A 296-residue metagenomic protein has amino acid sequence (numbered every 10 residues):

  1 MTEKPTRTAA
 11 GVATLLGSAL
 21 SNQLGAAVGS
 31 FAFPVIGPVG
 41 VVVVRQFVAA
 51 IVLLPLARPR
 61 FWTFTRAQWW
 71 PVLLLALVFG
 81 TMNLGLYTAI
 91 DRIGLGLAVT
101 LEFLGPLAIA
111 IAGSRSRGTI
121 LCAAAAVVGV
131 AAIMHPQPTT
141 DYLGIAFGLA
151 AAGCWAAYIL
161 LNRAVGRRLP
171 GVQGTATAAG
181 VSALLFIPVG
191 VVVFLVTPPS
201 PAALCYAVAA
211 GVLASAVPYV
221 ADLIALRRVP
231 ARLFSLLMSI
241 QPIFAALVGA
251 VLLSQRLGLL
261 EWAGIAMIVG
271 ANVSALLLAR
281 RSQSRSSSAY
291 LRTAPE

Functional and structural regions predicted by a protein language model:
M1-G17, A49-L74, R115-I120, P138-T139 (+4 more regions): Membrane-interface interhelical linkers
M1-G40, L77, T81-G85, V128-A131 (+3 more regions): Glycine-/small-residue-enriched transmembrane alpha-helix faces in small-molecule transporters and effluxers
T2, S239-E296: C-terminal-most transmembrane helix of multi-pass membrane proteins
R7-G11, V35-V39, V43, F64-W69 (+3 more regions): Juxtamembrane helix-entry segments on the extracytoplasmic side of multipass membrane proteins
L16-L24, V28, L56, L73-T88 (+6 more regions): Hydrophobic alpha-helical transmembrane segments of multi-pass membrane transport proteins, especially secondary
A32, V41, R45, A89 (+7 more regions): Hydrophobic/aromatic residues within transmembrane alpha-helices of multi-pass small-molecule transporters
V48-V52, L101-A112, V181-P188, L237-L252 (+1 more regions): Alpha-helical transmembrane segments of compact multi-pass small-molecule transporters, enriched in specific families
L74-L77, L104, G118-P136, V248 (+1 more regions): Hydrophobic transmembrane alpha-helices of multi-pass small-molecule transport proteins
